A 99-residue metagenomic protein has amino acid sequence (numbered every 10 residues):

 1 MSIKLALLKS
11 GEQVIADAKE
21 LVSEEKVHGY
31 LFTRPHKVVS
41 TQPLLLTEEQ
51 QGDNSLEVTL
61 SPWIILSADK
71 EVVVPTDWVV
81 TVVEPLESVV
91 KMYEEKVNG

Functional and structural regions predicted by a protein language model:
M1-G99: Conserved RNA-binding domains used in RNP assembly and mRNA/RNA metabolism
